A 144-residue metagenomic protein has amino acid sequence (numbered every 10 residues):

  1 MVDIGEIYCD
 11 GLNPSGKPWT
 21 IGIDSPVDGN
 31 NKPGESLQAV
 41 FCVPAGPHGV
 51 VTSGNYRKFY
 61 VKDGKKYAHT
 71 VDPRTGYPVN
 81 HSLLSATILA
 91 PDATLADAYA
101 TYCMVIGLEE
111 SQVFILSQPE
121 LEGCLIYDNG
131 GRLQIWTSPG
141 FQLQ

Functional and structural regions predicted by a protein language model:
M1-Q144: Mature catalytic core of soluble alpha/beta enzymes
